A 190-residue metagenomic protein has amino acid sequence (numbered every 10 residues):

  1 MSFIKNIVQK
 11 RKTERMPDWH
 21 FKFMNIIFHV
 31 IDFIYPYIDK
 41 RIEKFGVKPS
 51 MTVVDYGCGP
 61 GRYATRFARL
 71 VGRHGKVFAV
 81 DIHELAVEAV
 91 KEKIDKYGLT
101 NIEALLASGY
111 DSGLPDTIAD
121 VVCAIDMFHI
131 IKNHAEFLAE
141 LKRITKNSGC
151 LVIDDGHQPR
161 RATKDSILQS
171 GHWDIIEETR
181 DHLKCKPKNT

Functional and structural regions predicted by a protein language model:
D32-M51: Conserved alpha-helix/loop element of class I SAM-dependent methyltransferases that forms part of the SAM/SAH-binding
S50-G59: Conserved class I S-adenosyl-L-methionine
H83: Conserved SAM/SAH-binding beta-strand->alpha-helix loop
G98-G109: Conserved SAM-binding strand-loop segment of SAM-dependent methyltransferases
Y110-V122: A short acidic, Gly/Pro-enriched loop at the edge of an enzyme's catalytic core that lines a small-molecule cofactor
D120-N133: A short SAM/SAH-binding and catalytic strip from SAM-dependent methyltransferases
A135-C150: A short glycine-rich, Lys/Arg-flanked "PGG" loop and its adjoining helix->strand segment in the class I
